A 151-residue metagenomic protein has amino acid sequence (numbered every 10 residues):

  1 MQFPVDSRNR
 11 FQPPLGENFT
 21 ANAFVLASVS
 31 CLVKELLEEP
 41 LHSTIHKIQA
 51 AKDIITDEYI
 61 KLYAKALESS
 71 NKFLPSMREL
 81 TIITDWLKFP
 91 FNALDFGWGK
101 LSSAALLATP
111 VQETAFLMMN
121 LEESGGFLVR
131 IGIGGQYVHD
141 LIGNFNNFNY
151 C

Functional and structural regions predicted by a protein language model:
M1-C151: Acyl-CoA-dependent O-acyltransferases
